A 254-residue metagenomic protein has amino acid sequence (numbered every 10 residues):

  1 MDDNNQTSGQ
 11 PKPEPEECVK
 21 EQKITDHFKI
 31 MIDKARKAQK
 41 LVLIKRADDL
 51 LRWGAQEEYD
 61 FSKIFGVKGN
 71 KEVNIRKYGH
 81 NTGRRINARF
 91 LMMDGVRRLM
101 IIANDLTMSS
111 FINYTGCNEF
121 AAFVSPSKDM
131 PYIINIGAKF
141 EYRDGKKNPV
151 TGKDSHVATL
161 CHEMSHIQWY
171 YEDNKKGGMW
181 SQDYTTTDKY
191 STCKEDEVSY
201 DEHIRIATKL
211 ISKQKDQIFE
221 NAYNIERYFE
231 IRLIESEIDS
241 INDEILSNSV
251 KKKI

Functional and structural regions predicted by a protein language model:
M1-V157, I167-I254: Predominantly extracellular/secreted Zn2+-dependent metalloproteases
E163: Walker B catalytic acidic pair
